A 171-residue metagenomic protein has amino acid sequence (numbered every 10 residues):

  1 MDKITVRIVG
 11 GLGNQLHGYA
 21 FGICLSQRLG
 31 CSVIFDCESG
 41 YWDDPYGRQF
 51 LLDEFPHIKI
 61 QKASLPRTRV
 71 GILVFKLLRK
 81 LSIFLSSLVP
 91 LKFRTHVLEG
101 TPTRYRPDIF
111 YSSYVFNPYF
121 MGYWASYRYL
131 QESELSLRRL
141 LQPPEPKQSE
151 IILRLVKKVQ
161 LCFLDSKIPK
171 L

Functional and structural regions predicted by a protein language model:
M1-T5: Extreme N-terminal starter segment of soluble prokaryotic enzymes
R7-V9, D36-C37: Short His-Asn-centered micro-motif
I8-H17: A short, glycine/small-residue-rich beta-strand->loop->alpha-helix junction that serves as a flexible
L12, W42-D43: Acidic-and-aromatic substrate-binding clefts and catalytic sites of carbohydrate-active enzymes
G18-L25: Short amphipathic alpha-helix
Q27-S32, I58: Structural alpha-beta junctions
C31-W42: A short beta-strand-loop structural module common to alpha/beta enzyme folds
G47-L171: Secretory-pathway luminal glycosyltransferase catalytic domains
